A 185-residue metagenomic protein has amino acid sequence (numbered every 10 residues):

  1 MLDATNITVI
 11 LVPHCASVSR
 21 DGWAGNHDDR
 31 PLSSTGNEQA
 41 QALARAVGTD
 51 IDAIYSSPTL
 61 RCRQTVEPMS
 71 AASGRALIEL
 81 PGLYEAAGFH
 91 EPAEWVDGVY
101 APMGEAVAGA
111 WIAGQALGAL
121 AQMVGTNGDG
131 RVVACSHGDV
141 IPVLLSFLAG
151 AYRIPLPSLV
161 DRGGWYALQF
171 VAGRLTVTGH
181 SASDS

Functional and structural regions predicted by a protein language model:
L2-E79, G98-G109, G163-W165: Active-site-proximal alpha-helix that buttresses catalytic centers in soluble enzyme cores
V9-I10, G128-D139: Generic beta-sheet signal
T59-C62, G138-P142: Gly/Ser/Thr-rich loops at beta-strand to alpha-helix junctions that form or flank small-molecule/cofactor-binding
P68, V143, F147: Active-site signature of alpha/beta-hydrolase-fold catalytic machinery across serine- and Asp/Cys-nucleophile hydrolases
R75-A93: A short, structured active-site edge motif that brings together acidic residues
G98-D129: Internal catalytic-core helix/loop-beta-alpha segment that presents or stabilizes conserved functional determinants
A149-G179: Domain-level recognition of soluble alpha/beta enzyme cores, biased toward histidine phosphatases/phosphomutases
S181-S185: Acidic, His/Gly-rich catalytic cores of divalent-metal-dependent hydrolytic chemistry
